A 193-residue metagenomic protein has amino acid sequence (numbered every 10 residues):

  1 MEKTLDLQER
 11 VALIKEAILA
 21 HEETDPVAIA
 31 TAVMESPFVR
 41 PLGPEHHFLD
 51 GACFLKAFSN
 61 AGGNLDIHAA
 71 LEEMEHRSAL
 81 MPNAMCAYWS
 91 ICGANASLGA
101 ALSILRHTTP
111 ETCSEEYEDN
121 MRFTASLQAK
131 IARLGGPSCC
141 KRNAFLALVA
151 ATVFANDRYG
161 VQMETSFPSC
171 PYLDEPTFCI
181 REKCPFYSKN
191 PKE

Functional and structural regions predicted by a protein language model:
M1-E16, P26: Signature of multi-pass transmembrane helix bundles
M1-L7, P168-E193: Cys/His-rich short segments
L7, V11, G43-H47, G51 (+4 more regions): Generic structural signal for well-ordered, non-membrane alpha-helical segments in soluble metabolic enzymes
A17-A52, P137: Polybasic, low-complexity association/targeting segments
A30-P37, M74-S78, T124-L127: Short alpha-helical scaffolding segments that buttress acidic/His motifs in well-ordered protein cores
V33-P44, L80-S90, I131-G135: A short glycine/serine-rich beta->alpha loop
F48-A61, H68-M121: Conserved mixed alpha/beta catalytic, RNA-binding, or beta-rich assembly cores of soluble enzyme, regulatory
P110-N156: A structural-propensity feature for long, helix-poor, extended segments
